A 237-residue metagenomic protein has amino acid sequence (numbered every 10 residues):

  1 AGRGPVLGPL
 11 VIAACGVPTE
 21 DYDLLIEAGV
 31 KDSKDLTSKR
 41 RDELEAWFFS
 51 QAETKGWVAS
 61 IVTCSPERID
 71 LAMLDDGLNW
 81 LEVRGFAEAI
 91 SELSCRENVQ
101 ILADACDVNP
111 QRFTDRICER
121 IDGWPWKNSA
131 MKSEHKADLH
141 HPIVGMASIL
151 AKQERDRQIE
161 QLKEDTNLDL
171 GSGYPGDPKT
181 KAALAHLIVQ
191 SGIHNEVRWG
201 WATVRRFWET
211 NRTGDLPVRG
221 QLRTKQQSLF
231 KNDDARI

Functional and structural regions predicted by a protein language model:
A1-I237: RNase H-like, two-metal
